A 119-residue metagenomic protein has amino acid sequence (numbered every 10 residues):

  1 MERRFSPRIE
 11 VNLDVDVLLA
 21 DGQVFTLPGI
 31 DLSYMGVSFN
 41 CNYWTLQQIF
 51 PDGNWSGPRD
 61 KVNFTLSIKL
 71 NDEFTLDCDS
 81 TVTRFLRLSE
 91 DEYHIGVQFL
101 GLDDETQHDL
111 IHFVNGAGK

Functional and structural regions predicted by a protein language model:
M1-K119: Structured alpha-helical
